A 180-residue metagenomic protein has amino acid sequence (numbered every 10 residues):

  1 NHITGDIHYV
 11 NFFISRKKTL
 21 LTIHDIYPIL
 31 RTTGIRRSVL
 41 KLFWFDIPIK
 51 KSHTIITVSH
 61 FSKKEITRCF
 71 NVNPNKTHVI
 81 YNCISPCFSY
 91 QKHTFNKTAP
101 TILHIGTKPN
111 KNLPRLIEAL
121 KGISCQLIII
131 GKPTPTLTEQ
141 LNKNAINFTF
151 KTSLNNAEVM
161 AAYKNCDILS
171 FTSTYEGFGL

Functional and structural regions predicted by a protein language model:
N1-L180: Carbohydrate transferase catalytic cores enriched for Leloir-type hexosyltransferases
